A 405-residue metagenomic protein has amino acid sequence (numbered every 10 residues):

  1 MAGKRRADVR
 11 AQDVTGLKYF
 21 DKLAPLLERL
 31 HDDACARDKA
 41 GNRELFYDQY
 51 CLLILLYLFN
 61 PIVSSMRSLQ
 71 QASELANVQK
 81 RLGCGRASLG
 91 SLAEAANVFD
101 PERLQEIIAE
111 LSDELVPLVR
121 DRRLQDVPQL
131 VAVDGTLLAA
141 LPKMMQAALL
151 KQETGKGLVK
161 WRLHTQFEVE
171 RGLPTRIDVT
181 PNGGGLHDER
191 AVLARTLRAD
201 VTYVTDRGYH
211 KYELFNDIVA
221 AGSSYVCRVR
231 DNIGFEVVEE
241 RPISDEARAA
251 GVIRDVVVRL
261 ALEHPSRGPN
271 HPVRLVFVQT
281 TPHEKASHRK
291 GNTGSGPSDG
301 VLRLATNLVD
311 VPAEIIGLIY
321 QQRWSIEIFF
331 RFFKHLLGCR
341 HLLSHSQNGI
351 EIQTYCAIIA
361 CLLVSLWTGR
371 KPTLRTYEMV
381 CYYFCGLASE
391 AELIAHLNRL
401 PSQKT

Functional and structural regions predicted by a protein language model:
M1-S68, G85, A96-F99, E106-E110 (+4 more regions): Single, function-defining residue in the core of a domain
N42, L75-A93: Short, basic interhelical loop/turn and adjoining N-cap of the next helix at nucleic-acid- or acidic-partner-contacting
Q71: Alpha-helical residues within the helix-turn-helix
D113-R120: A short, well-structured juxtamembrane/interface segment
L149-K151: Conserved mixed alpha/beta core segments that line enzyme active sites in large multi-domain catalysts
